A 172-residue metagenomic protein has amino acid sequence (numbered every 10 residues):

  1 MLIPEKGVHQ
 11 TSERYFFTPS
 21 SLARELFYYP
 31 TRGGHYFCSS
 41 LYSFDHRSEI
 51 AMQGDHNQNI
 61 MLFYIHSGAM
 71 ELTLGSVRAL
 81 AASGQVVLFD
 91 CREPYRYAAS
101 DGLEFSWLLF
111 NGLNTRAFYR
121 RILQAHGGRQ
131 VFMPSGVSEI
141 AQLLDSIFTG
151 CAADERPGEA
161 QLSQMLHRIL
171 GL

Functional and structural regions predicted by a protein language model:
M1-T73, V77-A79, G127: Generic protein-terminus/edge-of-domain signal
F37-S40, A69, C91, L144-E155: A general structural signal marking secondary-structure boundaries and capping sites
S39, S67-A69, V86, R92-P94 (+1 more regions): Short, charged/polar surface micro-motifs in flexible loops or helix N-caps
G75-D90: Short acidic-glycine-tyrosine-enriched beta hairpin
R78, C91-T115: Ligand-binding loop in jelly-roll beta-barrel domains
L113-N114, M133-L172: An amphipathic alpha-helical interaction segment
L113-V131: Double-stranded beta-helix
